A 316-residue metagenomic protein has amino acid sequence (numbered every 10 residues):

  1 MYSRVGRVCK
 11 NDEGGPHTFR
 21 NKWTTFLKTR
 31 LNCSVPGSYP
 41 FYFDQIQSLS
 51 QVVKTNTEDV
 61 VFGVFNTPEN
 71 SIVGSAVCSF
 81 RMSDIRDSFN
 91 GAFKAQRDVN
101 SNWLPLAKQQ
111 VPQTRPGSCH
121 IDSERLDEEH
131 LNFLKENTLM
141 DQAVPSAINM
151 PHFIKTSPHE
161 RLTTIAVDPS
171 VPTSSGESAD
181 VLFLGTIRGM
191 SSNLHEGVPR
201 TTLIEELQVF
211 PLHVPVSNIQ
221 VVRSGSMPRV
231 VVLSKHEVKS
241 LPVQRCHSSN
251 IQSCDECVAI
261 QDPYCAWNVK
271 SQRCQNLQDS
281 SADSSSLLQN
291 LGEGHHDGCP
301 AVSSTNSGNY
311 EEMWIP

Functional and structural regions predicted by a protein language model:
M1-T163, P169-E312: Beta-propeller fold recognition
I315-P316: Beta-strand-enriched, solvent-exposed domains that form extended recognition/catalytic surfaces
